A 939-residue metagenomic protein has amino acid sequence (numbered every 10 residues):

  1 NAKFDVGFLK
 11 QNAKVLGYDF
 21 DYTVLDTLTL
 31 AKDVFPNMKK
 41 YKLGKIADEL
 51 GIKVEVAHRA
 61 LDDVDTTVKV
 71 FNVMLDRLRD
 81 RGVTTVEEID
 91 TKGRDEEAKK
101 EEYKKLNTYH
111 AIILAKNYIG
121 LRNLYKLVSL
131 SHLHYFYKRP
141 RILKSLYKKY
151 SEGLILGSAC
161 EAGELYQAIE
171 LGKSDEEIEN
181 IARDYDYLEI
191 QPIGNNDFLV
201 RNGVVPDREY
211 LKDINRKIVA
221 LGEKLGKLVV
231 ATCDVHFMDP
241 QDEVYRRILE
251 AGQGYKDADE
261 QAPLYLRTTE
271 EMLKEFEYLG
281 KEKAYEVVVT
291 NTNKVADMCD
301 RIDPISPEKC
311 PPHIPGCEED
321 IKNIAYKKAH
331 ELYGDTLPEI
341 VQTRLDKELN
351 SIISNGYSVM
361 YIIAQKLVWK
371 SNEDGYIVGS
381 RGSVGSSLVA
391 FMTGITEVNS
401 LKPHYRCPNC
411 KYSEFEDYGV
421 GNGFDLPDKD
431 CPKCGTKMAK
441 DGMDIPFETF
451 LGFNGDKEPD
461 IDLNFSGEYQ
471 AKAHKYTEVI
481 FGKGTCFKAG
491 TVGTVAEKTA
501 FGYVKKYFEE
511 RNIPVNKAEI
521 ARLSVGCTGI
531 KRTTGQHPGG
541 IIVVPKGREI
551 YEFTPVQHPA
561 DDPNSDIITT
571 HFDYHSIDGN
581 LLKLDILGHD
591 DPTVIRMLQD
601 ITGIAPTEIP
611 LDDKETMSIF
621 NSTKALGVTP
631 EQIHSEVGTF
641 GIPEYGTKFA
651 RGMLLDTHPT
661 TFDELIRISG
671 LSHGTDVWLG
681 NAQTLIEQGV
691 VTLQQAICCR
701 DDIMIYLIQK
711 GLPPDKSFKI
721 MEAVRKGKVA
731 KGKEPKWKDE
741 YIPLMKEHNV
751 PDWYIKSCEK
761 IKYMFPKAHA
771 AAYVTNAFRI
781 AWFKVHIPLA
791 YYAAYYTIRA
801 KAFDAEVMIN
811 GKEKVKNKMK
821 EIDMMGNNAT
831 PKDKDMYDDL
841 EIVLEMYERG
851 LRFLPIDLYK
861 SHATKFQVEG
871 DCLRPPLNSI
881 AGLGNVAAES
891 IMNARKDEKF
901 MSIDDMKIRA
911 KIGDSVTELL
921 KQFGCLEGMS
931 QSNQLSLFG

Functional and structural regions predicted by a protein language model:
N1-N37, V64, K69-V73, G638 (+1 more regions): Conserved DEDDh/DEDDy metal-dependent 3′-5′ exonuclease domain
D5-T23, Q167-L171, E176-I178, A182 (+1 more regions): Substrate-recognition/cap helix-loop segment adjacent to the acidic, metal-dependent catalytic center of Asp-based
Q11-K14, V24-K45, A111-L114, Q241-Q253 (+1 more regions): Short alpha-helix plus adjacent loop in nuclease-associated cores
N72-K104: Acidic two-metal-ion nuclease catalytic site recognized across multiple nuclease folds, prominently DnaQ/RNase D-T
D76, K99-F136: Hydrophobic or amphipathic alpha-helical targeting/insertion segments
I119-D242, N323, K327-I363: Domain-core and long-helix interface of multi-subunit machines
E243-N323: Active-site or pore-adjacent capping/gating segments
I248, K256-D257, T268, P307 (+2 more regions): Noncatalytic, beta-rich nucleic-acid-contacting surfaces in large DNA/RNA-processing enzymes
